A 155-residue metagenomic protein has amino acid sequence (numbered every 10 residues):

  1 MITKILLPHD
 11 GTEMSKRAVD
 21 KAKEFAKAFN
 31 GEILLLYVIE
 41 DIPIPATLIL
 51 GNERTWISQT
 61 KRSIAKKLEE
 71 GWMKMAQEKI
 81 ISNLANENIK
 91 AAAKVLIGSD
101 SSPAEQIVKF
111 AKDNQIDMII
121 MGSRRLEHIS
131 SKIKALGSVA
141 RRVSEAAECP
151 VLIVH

Functional and structural regions predicted by a protein language model:
M1-R62, I89, A146: Small/aliphatic-rich secondary-structure junction motif
D10, L96, S123-L126: Histidine-centered beta-alpha loop that forms part of the nucleotide-sugar donor binding/catalytic region in diverse
K23, V108, R141: Active-site phosphate/pyrophosphate- and oxyanion-stabilizing loops and adjacent acidic/basic residues in soluble
L36, A92-L96, L152: General small-molecule cofactor/ligand-binding pocket signal
I42-P43, S101, H128: Generic structural signal for helix capping and beta-alpha/helix-loop junctions
K67-E78, S82: Alpha-helix-centered segments that form part of catalytic cores
E78, S82-I119: Structural beta-alpha unit
A111-H155: Gly/Ser-rich helix-loop-strand patches that form or flank binding pockets for ribonucleotide-derived cofactors
